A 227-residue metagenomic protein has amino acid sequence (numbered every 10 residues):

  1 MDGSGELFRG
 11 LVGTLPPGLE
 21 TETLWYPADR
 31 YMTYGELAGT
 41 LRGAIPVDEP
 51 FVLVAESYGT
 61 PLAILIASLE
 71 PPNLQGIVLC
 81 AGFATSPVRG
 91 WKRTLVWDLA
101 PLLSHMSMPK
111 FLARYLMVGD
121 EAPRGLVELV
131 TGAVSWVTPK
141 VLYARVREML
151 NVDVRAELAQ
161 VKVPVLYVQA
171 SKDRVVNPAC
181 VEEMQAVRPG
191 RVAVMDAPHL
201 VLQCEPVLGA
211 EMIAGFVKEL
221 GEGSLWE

Functional and structural regions predicted by a protein language model:
M1-Y31: Conserved HGGG/HGGXW glycine-rich cap/lid loop of the alpha/beta-hydrolase fold
E6, R174-C180: Conserved alpha/beta-hydrolase "acid-adjacent" motif
T33-Y34, A197-E211: Catalytic histidine-centered segment of alpha/beta-hydrolase-like enzymes
Y34, S68-L69, N73-H105: Flexible "cap/lid" loop of the alpha/beta hydrolase fold
A55-G59, A63: Gly/Ala-rich beta-loop-alpha elbow adjacent to hydrolase catalytic centers
V88-G90, M106-A159: Conserved alpha/beta-hydrolase catalytic His-Asp/Glu region
V161, Y167-Q169, D173: Short beta-strand/loop motif that positions the catalytic acidic residue of the alpha/beta-hydrolase fold
S171-V176, L200: Acidic catalytic loop of the alpha/beta-hydrolase fold
